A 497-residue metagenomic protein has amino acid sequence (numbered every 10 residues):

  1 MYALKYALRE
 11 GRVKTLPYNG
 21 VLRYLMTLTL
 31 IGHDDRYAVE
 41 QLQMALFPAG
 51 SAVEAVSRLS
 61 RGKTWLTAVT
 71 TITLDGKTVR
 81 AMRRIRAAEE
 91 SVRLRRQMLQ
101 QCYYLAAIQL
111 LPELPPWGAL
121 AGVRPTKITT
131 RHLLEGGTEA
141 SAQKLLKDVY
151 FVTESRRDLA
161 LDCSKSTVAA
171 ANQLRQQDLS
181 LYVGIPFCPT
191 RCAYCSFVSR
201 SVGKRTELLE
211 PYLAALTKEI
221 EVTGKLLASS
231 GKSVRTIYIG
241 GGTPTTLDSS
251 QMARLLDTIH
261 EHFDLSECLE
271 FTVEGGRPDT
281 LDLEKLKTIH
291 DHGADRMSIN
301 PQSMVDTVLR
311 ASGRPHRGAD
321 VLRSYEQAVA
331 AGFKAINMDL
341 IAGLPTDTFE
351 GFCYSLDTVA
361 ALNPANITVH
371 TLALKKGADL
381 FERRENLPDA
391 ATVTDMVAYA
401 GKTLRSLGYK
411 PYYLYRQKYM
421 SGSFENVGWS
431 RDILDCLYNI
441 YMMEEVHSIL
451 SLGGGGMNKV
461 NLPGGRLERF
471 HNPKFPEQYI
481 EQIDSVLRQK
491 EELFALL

Functional and structural regions predicted by a protein language model:
Y2-E135, D148, L216, D432-L497: Radical SAM enzyme core and accessory elements
A68-T70, V183, M297-I299: Short beta-strand motif preference
L110-L114, L134-L181: N-terminal [4Fe-4S]-dependent radical SAM core
D178, C268, E445: Conserved catalytic motifs of the protein kinase core domain
D178-L213: Canonical Radical SAM [4Fe-4S] cluster-binding loop centered on the CxxxCxxC motif and its immediate flanking residues
G184, S298, N366-H370, I440 (+1 more regions): Beta-strand scaffold of nucleotide-dependent catalytic cores
S199-Y399: Conserved non-cysteine loop/helix-boundary elements of the Radical SAM core domain that shape
G377-L452: A C-terminal junction/extension of Radical SAM enzymes
